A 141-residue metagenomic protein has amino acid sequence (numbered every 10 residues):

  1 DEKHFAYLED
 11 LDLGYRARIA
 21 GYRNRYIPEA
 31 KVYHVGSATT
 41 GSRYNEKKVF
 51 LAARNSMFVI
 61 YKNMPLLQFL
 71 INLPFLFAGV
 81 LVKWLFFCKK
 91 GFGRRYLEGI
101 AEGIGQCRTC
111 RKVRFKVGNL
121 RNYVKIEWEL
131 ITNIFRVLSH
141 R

Functional and structural regions predicted by a protein language model:
D1-K31: A short, conserved alpha-helix in the catalytic core of glycosyltransferases
N24-R111, F115-N122, W128-E129: Active-site-adjacent helix/loop segment of glycosyltransferases that harbors family-specific signature motifs
E127-R141: A hydrophobic membrane-anchoring alpha-helix module
